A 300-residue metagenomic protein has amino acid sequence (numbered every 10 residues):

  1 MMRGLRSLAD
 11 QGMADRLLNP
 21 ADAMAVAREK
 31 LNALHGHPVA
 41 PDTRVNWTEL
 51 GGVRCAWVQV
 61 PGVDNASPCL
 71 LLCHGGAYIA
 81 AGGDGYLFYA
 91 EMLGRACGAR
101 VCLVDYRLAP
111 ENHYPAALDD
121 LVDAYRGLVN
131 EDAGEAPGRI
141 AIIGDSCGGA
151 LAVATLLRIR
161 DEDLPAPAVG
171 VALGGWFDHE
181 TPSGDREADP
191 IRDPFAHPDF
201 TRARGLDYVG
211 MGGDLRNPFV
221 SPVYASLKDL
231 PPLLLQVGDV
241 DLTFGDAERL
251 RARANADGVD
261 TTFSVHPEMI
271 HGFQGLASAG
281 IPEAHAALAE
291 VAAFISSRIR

Functional and structural regions predicted by a protein language model:
M1-V63, I299-R300: A glycine/proline-hinged amphipathic helix-loop "lid/cap" segment that gates access to hydrophobic ligand pockets
G12-A14, N46-R300: Alpha/beta-hydrolase superfamily serine-hydrolase fold, recognizing
